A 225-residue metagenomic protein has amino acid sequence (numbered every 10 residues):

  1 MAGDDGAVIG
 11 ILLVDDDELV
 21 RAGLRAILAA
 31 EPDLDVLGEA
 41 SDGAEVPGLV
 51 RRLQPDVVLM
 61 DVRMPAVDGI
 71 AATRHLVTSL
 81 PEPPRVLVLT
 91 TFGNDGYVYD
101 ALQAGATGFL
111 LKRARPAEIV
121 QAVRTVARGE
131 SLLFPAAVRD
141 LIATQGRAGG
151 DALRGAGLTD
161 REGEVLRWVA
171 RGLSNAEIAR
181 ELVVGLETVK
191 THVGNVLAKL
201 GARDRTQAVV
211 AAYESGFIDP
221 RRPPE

Functional and structural regions predicted by a protein language model:
V20, M60, P65-A66: The feature encodes the CheY-like receiver
D42-E45, A66-A72: Acidic catalytic/metal-coordinating carboxylates
G48, I70-E82: Short amphipathic alpha-helix used as the core "switch/output" element in two-component signaling
L53-L59: Active-site beta3 strand of CheY-like receiver
G96-Q103, G108, K112-E164, E214-P220: Short, flexible helix-to-coil linker/hinge segments that flank and couple to helix-turn-helix
G172-Q207: Recognition helix of helix-turn-helix DNA-binding domains
A198-E225: Basic, Lys/Arg-enriched C-terminal extension of HTH/homeodomain DNA-binding domains
